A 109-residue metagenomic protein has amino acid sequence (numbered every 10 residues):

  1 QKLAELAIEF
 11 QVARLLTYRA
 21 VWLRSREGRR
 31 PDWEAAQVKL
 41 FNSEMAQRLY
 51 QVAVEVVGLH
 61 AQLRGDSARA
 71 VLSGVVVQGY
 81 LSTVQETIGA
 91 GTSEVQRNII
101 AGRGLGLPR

Functional and structural regions predicted by a protein language model:
Q1-R109: Alpha-helical interface subdomain recognition
